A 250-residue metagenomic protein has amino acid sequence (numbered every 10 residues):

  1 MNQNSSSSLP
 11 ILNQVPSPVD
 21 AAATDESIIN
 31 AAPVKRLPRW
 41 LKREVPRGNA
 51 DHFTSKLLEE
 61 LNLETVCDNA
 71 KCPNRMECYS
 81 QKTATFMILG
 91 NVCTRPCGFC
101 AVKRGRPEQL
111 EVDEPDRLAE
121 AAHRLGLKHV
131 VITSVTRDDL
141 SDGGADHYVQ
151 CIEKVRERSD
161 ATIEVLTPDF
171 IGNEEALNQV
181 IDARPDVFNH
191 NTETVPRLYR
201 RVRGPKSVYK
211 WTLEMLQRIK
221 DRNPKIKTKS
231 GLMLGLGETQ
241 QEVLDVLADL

Functional and structural regions predicted by a protein language model:
M1-R95: Flexible, acidic/Gly-rich N-terminal and inter-domain linker regions that tether and position cofactor-handling modules
V34-L37, C100-K103, K128, V135: Acidic/polar active-site rim loop that often engages polyanionic ligands
L37, N62-L63, D68, R75 (+5 more regions): Glycine-rich, flexible loop/turn motifs
W40-R43, R106-Q109, D138-D139, E164-P168: Flexible, glycine/proline-enriched loop segments at strand-loop-helix junctions that form or flank small-ligand binding
K42, P46, L110, G143 (+1 more regions): Catalytic cores of large soluble enzymes that bind and process phosphate-bearing ligands
M76-M87, F99-R117: Iron-sulfur (Fe-S) cluster-binding segments and ferredoxin-like electron-carrier domains, especially [2Fe-2S]
P96, A101, I171-N173: Chalcogenol-based redox active-site neighborhoods
E114-R124, K128-V130, S134-L250: Conserved AdoMet/S-adenosylmethionine-binding subsite of the radical SAM
